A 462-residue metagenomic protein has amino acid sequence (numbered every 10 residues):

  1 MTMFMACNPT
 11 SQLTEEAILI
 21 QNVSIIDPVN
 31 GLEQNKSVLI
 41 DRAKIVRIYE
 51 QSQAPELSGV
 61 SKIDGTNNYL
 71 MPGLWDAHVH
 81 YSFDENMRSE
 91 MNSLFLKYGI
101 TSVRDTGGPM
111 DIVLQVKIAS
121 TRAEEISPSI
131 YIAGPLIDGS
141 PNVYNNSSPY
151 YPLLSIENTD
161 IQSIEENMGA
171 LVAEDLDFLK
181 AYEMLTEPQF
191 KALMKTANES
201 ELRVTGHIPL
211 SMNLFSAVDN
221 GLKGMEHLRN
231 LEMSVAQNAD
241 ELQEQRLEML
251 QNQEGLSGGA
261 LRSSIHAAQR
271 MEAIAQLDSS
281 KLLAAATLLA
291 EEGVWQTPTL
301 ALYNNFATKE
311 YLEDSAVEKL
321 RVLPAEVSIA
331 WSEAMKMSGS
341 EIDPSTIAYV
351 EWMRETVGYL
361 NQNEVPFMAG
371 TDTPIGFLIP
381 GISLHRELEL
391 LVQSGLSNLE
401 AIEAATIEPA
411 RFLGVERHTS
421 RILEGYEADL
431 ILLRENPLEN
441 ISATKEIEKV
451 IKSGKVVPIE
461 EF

Functional and structural regions predicted by a protein language model:
M5-A6: C-terminal motif of bacterial Sec signal peptides marking the signal peptidase cleavage site
S11-A17, I25, V29-M71: Histidine-rich, glycine-flanked metal-binding segment
I18-I20, P55-M87, L96, T101: Replace "His-x-His-based motif
V23, V38, A43, N67 (+15 more regions): Divalent metal-coordination and catalytic microenvironments
I25-S37, Q51, I379-I382, S397-I402 (+1 more regions): Acidic, glycine-enriched loop/beta-strand segments at the rims of small-molecule binding/catalytic pockets
W75-N86, N146-S163: Active-site mouth loops of central-metabolism enzymes
N92-V113, S127-G134, A173-M184, L202-T205 (+4 more regions): Divalent metal-dependent hydrolysis catalytic cores, especially in the metallo-beta-lactamase
N167-D177, L231-E389, S394: Active-site neighborhoods of metal-dependent hydrolases
